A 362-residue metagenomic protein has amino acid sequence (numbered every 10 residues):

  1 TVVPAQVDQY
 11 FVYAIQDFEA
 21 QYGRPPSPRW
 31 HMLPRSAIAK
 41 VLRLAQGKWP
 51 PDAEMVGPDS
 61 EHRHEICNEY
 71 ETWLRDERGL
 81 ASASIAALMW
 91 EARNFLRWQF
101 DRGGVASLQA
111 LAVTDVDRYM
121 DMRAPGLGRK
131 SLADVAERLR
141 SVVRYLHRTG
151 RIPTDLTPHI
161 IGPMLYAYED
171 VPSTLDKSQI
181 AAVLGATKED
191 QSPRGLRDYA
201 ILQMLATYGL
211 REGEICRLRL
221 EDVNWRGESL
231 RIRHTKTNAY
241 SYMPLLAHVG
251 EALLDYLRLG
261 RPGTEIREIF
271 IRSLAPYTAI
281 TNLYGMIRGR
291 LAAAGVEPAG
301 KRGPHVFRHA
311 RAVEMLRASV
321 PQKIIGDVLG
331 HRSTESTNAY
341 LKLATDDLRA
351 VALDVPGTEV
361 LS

Functional and structural regions predicted by a protein language model:
T1-S362: Conserved catalytic core of the tyrosine transesterase superfamily
